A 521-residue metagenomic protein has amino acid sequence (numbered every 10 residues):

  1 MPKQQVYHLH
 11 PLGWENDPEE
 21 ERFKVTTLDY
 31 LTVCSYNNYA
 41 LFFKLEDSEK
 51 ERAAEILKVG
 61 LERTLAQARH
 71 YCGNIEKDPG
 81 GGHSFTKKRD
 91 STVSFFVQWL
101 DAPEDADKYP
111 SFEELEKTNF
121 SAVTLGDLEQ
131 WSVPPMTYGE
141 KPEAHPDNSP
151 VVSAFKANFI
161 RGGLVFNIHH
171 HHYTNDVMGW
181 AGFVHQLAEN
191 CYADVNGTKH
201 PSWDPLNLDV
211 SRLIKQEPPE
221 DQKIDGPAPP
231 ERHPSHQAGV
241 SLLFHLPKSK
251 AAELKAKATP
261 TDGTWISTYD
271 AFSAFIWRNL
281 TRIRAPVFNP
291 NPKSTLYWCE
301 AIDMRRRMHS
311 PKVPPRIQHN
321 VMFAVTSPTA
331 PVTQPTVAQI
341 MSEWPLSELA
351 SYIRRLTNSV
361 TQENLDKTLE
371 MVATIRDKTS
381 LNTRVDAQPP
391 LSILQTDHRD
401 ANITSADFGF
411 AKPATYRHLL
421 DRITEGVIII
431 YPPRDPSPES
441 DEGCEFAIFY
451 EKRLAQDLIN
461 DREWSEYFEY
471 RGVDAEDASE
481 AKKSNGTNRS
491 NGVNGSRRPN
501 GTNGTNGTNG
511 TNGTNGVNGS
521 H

Functional and structural regions predicted by a protein language model:
M1-G81, L243, K250-H521: Acyl-CoA-dependent O-acyltransferases
P2-P11, P110-A144, S153, V165 (+3 more regions): Non-catalytic, low-complexity flexible loops and terminal extensions
L31-Y36, F159-I160, P234-H236: Short, flexible turn/loop "capping" segments at secondary-structure junctions
N38-E51, F85-T124, A238-V240, R305-H309 (+1 more regions): Acyl-group handling in specialized metabolite and lipid biosynthesis
D47, Y173-T174: Short strand->helix junction
E62-N167: Acyl-thioester-dependent condensation/acyltransferase catalytic cores
E143-D147, H233-S235, T383-V385, H418: Short Gly/Pro-enriched turn/cap motifs at secondary-structure boundaries
V165-H169, E445-A447: Short hydrophobic beta-strand segments that form the core of ligand-binding sensory/regulatory domains
